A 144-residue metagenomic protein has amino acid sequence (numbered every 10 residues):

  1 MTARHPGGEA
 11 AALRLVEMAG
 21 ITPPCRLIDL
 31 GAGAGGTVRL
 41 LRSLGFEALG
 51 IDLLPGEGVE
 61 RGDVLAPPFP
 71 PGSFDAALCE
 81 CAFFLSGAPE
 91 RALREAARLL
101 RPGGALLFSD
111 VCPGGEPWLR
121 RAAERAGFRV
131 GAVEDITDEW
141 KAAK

Functional and structural regions predicted by a protein language model:
H5-P23: Conserved alpha-helix/loop element of class I SAM-dependent methyltransferases that forms part of the SAM/SAH-binding
R26, E47, S73-D75: Structural signature of beta-strand start/N-cap positions in the alpha/beta core of ABC transporter nucleotide-binding
I28-A66: Class I SAM-dependent methyltransferase SAM/SAH-binding core
A48, L106-L107: A short hydrophobic/small-residue beta-strand
L65-A77: A short acidic, Gly/Pro-enriched loop at the edge of an enzyme's catalytic core that lines a small-molecule cofactor
A76-P89, C112: A short SAM/SAH-binding and catalytic strip from SAM-dependent methyltransferases
E90-A105: A short glycine-rich, Lys/Arg-flanked "PGG" loop and its adjoining helix->strand segment in the class I
G115-K144: Substrate-binding/catalytic lobe of Class I Rossmann-like enzymes that use SAM or dcSAM, i.e., the mid-to-C-terminal
